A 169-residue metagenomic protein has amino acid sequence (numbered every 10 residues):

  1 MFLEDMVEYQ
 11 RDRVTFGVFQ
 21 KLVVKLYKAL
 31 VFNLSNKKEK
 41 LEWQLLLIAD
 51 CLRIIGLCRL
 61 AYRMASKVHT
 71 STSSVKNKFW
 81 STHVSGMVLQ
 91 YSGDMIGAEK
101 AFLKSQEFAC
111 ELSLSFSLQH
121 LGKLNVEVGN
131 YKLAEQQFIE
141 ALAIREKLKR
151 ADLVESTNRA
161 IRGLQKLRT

Functional and structural regions predicted by a protein language model:
A29-N33, L52, A65, H69-T72 (+3 more regions): Eukaryotic all-alpha helical interaction scaffolds
K40, N77, S113, L153-S156: Structural signature of alpha-solenoid helical repeat junctions
